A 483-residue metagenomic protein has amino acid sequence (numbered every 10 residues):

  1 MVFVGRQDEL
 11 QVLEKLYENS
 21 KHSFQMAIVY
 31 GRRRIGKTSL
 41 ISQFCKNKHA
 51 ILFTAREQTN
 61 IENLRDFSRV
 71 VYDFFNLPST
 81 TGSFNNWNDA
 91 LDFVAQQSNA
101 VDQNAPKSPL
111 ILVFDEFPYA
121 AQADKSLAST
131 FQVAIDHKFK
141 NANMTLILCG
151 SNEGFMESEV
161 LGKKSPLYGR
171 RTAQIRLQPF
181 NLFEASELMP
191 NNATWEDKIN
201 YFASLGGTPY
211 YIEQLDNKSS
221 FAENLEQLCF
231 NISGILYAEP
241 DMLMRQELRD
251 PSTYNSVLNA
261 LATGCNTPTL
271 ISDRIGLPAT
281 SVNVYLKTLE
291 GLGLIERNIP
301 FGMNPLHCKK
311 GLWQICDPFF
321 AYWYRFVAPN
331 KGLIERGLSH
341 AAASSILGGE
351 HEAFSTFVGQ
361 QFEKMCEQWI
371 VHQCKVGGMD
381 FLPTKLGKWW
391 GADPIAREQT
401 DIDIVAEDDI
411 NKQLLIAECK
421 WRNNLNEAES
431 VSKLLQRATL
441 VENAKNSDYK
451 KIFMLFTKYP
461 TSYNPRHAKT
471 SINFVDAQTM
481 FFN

Functional and structural regions predicted by a protein language model:
V2-E14: N-terminal pre-P-loop "Q-motif" helix
A27-Y30, Y119-A123, V133-K164: Sensor-1/coupling segment of RecA-like P-loop NTPase cores
N47-I51, E57, I61-T80, F93-Q96: Conserved NTP-binding/hydrolysis module of P-loop NTPases
S98-L127, F131: Conserved P-loop NTPase "ATPase switch" module shared by AAA+ and STAND
M156-T253: Interdomain motor-coupling "hinge/lid" segment immediately C-terminal to the ATP-binding subdomain of NTP-driven enzymes
L215-N217, A222-I402: Accessory nucleic acid-recognition modules appended to NTPase machines
I370, T400-N423, L434, F453: Conserved catalytic cores of phosphodiester-cleaving nucleases, focusing on short active-site segments
S447-N483: Domain-level recognition of nuclease-like catalytic cores that cleave nucleotide substrates
